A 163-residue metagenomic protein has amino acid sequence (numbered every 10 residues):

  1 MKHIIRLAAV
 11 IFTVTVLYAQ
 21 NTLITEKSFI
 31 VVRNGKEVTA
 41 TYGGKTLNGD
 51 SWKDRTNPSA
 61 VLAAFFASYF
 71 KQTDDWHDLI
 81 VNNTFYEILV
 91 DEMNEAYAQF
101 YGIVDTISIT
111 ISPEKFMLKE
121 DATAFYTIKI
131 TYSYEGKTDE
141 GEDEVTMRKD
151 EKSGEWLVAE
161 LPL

Functional and structural regions predicted by a protein language model:
K2-V10: Sec-dependent signal peptide recognition, specifically the positively charged N-region followed immediately by
V10-A19: Hydrophobic h-region of N-terminal signal peptides that target proteins for export in Gram-negative bacteria
T13, I103-D105, K152: Short, structurally constrained coil/turn elements that cap an alpha-helix or connect an alpha-helix to the following
Q20-A67: Short, low-complexity N-terminal intrinsically disordered segments enriched in polar/charged residues
T22-L23, E114-L163: Exposed beta-sheet edge and beta->alpha loop/turn motif
R55-A60, G102, I109-I111, E140: Short, surface-exposed loop/turn motifs at beta-strand boundaries within globular domains
A64-W76: Short helix-adjacent coil turns
T73-D121: Short solvent-exposed beta->alpha transition segments
